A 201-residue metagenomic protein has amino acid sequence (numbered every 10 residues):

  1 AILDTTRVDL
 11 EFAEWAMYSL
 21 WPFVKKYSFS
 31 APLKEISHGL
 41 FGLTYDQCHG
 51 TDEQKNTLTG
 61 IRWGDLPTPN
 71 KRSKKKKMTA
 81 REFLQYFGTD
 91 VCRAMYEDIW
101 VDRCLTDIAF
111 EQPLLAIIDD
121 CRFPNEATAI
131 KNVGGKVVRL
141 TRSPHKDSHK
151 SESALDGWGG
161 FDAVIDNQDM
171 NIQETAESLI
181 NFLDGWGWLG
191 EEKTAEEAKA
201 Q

Functional and structural regions predicted by a protein language model:
A1-L3, E11, D98-I99, R103-C104 (+1 more regions): Small-molecule kinase domains that catalyze NTP-dependent phosphoryl transfer to phosphate-bearing small molecules
I2-L114: ATP-dependent small-molecule kinase phosphotransfer cores that center on conserved nucleotide phosphate-binding segments
F29, D119-C121: Short His-Asn-centered micro-motif
K34, F123-P124: Alpha-helix N-cap/helix-start and coil->helix boundary motif
L84, I118, I165: Residue-level signature of catalytic and energy-coupling elements of molecular machines, predominantly ATP/GTP-dependent
L114-D119, G135: Generic beta-sheet signal
